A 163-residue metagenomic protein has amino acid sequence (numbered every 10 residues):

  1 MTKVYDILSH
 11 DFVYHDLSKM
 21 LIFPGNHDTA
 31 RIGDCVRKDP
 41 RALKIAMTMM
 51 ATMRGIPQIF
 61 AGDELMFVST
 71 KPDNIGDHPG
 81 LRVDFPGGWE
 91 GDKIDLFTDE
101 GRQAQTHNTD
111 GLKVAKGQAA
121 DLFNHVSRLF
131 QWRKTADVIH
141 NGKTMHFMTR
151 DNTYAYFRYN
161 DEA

Functional and structural regions predicted by a protein language model:
T2-I7, Y14-N26, R31-A163: Loop/helix patches that line or flank the sugar-binding groove of alpha-linked glycan CAZymes
